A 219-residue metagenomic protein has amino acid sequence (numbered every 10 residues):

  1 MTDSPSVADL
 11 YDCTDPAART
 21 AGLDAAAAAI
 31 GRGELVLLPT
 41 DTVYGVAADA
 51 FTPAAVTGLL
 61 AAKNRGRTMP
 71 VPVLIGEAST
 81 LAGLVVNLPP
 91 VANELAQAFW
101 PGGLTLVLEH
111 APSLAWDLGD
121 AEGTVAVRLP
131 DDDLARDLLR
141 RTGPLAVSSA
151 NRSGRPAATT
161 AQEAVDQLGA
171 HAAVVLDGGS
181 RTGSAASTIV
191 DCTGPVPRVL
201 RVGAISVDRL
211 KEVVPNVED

Functional and structural regions predicted by a protein language model:
M1-D219: Active-site-adjacent structural elements in enzyme catalytic cores
